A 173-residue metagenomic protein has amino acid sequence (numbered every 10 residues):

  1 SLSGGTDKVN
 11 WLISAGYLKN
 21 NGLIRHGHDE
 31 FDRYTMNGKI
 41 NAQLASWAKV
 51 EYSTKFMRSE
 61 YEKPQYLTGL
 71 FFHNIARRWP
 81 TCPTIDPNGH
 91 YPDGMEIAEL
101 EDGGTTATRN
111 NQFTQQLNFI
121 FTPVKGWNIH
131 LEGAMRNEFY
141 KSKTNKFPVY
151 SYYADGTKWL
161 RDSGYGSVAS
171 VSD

Functional and structural regions predicted by a protein language model:
S1-G4, V9-G16, N20-L23, G27 (+3 more regions): Flexible loop and strand-edge segments within Gram-negative outer membrane beta-barrel domains
L23-R33, Q43, K55, K63-L70 (+2 more regions): Small-side-chain secondary-structure face that scaffolds active or pore-lining regions
